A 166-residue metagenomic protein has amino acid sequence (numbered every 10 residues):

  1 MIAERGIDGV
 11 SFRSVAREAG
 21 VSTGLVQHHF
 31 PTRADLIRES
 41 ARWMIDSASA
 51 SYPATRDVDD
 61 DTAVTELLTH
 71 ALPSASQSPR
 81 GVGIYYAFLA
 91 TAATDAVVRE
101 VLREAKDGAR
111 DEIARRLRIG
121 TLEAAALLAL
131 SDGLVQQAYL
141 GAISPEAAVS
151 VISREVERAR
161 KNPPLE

Functional and structural regions predicted by a protein language model:
M1, S51, E112, R116: Short alpha-helical functional segments enriched in proximate histidine and acidic residues
M1-D35, E39: Helix-turn-helix
H28, P73, A90, T94 (+2 more regions): Amphipathic alpha-helical interaction elements
E39, A50-V82, E123, L127: Hydrophobic alpha-helical connector segments
R42-A48: Short, basic, alpha-helical segments at the C-terminal edge of helix-turn-helix-like DNA-binding modules
A63, S76-E100: Amphipathic alpha-helical segments used for helix-helix packing
V98-D107, L117-E166: Hydrophobic/aromatic-rich alpha-helical bundle segments in the mid-to-C-terminal region
